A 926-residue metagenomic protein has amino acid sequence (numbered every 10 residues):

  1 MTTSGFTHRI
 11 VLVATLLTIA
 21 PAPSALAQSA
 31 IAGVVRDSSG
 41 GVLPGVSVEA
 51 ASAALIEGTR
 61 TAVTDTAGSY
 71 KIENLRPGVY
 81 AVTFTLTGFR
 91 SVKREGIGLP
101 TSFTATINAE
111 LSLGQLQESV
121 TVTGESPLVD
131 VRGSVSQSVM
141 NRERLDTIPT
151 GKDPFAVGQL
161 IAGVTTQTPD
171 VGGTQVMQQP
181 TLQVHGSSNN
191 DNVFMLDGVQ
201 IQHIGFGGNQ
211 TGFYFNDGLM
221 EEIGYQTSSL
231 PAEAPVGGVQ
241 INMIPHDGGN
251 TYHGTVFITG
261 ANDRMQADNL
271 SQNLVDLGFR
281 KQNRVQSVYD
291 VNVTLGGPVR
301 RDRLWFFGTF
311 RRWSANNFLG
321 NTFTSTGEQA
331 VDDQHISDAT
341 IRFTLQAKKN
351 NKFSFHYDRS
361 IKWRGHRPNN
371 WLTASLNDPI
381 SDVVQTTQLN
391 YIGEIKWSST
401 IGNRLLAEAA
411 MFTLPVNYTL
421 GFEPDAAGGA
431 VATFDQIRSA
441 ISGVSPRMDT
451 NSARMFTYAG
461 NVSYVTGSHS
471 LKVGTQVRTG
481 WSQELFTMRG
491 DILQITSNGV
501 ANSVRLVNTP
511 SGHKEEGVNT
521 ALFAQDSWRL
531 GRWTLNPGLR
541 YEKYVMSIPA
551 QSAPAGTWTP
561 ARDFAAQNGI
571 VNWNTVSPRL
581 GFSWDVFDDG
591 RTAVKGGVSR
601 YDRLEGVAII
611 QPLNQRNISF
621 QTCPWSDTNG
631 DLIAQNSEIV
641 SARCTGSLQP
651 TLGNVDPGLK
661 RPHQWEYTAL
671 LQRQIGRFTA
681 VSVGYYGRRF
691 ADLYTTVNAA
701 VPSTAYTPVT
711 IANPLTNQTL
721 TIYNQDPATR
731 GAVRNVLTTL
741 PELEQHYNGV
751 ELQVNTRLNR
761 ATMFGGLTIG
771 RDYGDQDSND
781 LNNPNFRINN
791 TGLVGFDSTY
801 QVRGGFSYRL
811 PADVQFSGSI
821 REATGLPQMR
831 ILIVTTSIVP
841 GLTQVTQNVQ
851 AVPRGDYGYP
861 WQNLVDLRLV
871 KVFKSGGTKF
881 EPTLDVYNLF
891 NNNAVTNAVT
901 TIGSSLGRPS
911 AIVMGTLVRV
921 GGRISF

Functional and structural regions predicted by a protein language model:
T2-F6, V13-N141, L160: Periplasm-facing N-terminal accessory domains of Gram-negative outer-membrane beta-barrel systems
F89-D247, Q266, N273-R284, V288-G297 (+4 more regions): Periplasmic N-terminal accessory/gating domains of Gram-negative outer-membrane beta-barrel systems
Q167, A550-S577, G581-T738, V839-D856 (+1 more regions): Solvent-exposed loop/turn elements at secondary-structure boundaries
P180, T211, G237-V239, Y289-V293 (+14 more regions): Hydrophobic, lipid-facing positions within transmembrane beta-strands of outer-membrane proteins
H253, N283-R364, Q385-T413, P578: Transmembrane beta-barrel wall of Gram-negative outer-membrane proteins
H335-I336, Q346-Q525, T559-F564: Replace "related TpsB outer-membrane translocases also match" with "some related outer-membrane beta-barrels such as
Y544, S682-R830: Gram-negative outer-membrane beta-barrel transporters
F678, A691-D692, T696, A812-V845 (+2 more regions): C-terminal beta-signal and adjacent terminal beta-strands/loops of Gram-negative outer-membrane beta-barrel proteins
